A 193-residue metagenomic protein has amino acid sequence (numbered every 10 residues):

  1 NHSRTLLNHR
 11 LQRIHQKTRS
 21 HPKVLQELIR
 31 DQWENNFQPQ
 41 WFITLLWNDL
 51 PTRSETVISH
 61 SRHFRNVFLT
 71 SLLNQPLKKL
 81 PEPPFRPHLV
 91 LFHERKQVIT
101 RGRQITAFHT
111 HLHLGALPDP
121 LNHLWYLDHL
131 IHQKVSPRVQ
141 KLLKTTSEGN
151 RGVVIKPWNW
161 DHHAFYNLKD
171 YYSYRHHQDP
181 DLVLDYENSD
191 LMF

Functional and structural regions predicted by a protein language model:
N1-F108, A116-F193: Right-hand nucleic-acid polymerase module
